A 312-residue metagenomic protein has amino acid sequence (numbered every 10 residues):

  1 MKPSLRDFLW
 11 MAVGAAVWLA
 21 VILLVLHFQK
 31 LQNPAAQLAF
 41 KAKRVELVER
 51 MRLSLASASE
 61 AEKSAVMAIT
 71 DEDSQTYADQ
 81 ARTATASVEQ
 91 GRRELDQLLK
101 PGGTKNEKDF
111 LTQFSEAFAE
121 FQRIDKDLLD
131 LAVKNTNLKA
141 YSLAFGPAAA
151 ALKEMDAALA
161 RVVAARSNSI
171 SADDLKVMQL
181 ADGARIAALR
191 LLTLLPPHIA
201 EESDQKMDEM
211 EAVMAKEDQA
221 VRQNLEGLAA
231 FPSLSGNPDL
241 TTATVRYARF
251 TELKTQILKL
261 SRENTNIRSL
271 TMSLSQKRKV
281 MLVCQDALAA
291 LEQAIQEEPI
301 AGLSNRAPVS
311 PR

Functional and structural regions predicted by a protein language model:
K2-W18, S142: N-terminal signal-anchor/signal peptide hydrophobic helix marking the start of the first transmembrane segment
V17-A58, S74, A78, Q97-F118 (+5 more regions): Amphipathic alpha-helical segments and their boundaries
S57, S87-G91, E120-I124, A220 (+1 more regions): Extended, amphipathic, non-transmembrane alpha-helical segments
T70-L98, D204-A230: Alpha-helical segments in soluble extracytoplasmic regions
D109-A132, D239-R262: Long, amphipathic, charge-rich alpha-helical segments that form helical bundles/coiled-coils
L194-H198: Long compositionally biased, domain-poor regions of proteins
Y247-Q293: C-terminal functional regions that serve as terminal interaction/effector modules
